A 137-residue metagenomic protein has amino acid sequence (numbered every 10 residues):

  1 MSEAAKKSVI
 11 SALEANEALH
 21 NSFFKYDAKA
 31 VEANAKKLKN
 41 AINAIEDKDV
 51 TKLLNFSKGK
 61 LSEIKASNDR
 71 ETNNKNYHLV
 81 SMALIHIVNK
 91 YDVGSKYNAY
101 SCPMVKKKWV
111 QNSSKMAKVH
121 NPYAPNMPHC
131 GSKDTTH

Functional and structural regions predicted by a protein language model:
M1-H137: Intrinsically disordered, low-complexity terminal tails/loops enriched in metal-binding residues
